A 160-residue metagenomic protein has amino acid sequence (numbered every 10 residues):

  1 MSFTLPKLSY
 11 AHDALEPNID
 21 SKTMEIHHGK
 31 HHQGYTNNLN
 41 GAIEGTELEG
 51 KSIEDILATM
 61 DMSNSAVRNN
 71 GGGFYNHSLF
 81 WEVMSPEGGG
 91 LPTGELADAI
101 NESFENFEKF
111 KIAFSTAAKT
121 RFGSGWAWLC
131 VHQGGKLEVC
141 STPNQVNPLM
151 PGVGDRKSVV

Functional and structural regions predicted by a protein language model:
S2-S9, D13, K22, S65 (+4 more regions): A charge-rich, low-complexity, intrinsically flexible signal that marks solvent-exposed coils, linkers, repeats
F3-K7, D13-M62, A66, G72: Near-N-terminal "mature-domain entry" segment
N37-N38, F80, G135: A very general structural signal that marks isolated residues within well-ordered alpha-helical segments
G41-G50, T59, N64-R68, F80-C130: All-alpha RGS (Regulator of G-protein Signaling) helical domain and cognate RGS-like helical scaffolds
S52, G125, G154-R156: Compositionally biased, intrinsically disordered low-complexity regions
P148-V153: A short, polar/proline- and glycine-enriched secondary-structure boundary/capping micro-motif
V159-V160: Conserved small/polar residues in nucleotide/adenosyl-binding loops
